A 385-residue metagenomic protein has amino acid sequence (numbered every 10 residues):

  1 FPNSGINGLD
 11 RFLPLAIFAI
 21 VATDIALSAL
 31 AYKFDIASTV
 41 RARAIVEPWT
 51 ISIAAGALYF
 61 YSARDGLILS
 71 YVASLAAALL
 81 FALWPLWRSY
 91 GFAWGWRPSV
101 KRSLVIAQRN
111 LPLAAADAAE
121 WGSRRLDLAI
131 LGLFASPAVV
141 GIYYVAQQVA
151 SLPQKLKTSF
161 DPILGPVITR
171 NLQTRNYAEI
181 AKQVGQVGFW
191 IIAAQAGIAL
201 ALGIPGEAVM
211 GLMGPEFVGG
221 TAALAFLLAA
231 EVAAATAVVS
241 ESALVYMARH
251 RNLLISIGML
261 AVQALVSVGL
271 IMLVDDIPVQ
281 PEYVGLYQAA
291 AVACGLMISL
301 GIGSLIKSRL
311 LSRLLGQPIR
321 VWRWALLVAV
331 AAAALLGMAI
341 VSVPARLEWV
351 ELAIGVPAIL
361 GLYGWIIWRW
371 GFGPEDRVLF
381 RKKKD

Functional and structural regions predicted by a protein language model:
F1-L13, Y177, L202-V232, V279-Y287: Interfacial segments at transmembrane-helix termini and the short loops linking adjacent helices
N7-G8, I68-L69, K101-L113, L131-A150 (+2 more regions): Interfacial/gating helices of multi-pass transporter permease domains
R11, R41-Y90, A150, G258-L265 (+2 more regions): Hydrophobic alpha-helical transmembrane segments
I20-R43, A225-M259, Q263, L311-P318: Membrane-interface junctions at transmembrane-helix termini in multi-pass inner-membrane proteins
A31-Y32, A146-G188, E241-Y246: Helix-loop junctions and terminal segments of transmembrane helices in multi-pass membrane transport/translocation
F60, R64-Y71, A82-R124, I163 (+3 more regions): Interhelical loop/hinge segments that connect adjacent transmembrane helices in multipass membrane
L111-P112, D127-L128, G141-T158, F189-W190 (+1 more regions): Alpha-helical transmembrane segments of polytopic membrane transporters and translocases
P318, R323, M338-D385: Membrane-proximal transmembrane or re-entrant/amphipathic helices at the cytosolic face
